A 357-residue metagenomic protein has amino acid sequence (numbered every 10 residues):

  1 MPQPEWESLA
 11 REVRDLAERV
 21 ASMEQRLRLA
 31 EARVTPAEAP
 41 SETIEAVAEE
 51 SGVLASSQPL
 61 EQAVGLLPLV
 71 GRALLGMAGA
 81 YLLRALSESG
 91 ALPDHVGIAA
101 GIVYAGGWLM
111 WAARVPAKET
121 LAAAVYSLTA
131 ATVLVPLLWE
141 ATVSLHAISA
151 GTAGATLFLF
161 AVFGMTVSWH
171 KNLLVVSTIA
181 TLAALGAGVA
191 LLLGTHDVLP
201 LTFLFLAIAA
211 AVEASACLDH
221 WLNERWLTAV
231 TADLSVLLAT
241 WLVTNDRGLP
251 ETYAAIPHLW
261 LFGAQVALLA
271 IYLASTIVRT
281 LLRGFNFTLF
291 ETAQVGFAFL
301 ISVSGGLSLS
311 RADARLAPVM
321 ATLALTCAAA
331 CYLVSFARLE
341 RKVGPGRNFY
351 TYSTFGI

Functional and structural regions predicted by a protein language model:
P2-I357: Alpha-helical multi-pass membrane segments and their bilayer interfacial helix-loop junctions
